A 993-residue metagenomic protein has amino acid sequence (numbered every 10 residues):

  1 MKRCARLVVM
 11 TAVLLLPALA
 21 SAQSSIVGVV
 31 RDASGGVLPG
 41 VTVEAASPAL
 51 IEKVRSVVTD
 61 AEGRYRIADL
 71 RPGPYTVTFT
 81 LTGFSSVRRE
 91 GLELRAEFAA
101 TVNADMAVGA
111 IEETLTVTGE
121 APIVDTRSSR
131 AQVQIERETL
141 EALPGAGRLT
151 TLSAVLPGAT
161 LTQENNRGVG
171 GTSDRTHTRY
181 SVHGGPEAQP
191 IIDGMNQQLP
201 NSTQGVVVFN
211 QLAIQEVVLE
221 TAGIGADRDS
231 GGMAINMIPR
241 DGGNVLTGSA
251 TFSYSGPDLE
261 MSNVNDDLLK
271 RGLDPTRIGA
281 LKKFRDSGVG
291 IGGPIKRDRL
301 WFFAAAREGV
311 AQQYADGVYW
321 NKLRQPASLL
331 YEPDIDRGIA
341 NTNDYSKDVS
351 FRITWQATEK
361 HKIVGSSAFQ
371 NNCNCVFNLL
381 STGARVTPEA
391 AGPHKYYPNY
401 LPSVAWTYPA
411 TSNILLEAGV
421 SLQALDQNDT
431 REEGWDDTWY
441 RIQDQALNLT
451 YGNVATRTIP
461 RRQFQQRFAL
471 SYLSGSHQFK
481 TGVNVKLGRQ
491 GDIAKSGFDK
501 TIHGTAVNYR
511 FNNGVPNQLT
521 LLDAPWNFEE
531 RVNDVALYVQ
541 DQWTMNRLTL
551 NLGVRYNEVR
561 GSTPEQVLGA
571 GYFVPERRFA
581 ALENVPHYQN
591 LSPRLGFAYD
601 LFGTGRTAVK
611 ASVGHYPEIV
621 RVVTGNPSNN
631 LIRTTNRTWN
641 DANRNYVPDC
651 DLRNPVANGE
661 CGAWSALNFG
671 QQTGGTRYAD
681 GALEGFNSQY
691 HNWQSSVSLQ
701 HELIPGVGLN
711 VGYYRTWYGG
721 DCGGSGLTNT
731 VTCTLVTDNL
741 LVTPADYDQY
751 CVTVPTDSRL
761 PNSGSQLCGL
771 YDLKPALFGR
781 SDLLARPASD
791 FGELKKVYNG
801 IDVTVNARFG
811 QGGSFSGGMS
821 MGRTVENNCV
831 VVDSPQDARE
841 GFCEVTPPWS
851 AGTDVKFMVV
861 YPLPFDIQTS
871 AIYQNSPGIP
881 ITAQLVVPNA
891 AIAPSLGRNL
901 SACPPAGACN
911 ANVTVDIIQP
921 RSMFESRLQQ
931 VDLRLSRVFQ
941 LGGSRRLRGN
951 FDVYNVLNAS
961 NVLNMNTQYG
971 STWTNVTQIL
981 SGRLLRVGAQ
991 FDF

Functional and structural regions predicted by a protein language model:
L7-E136, A142, H183, N196: Periplasm-facing N-terminal accessory domains of Gram-negative outer-membrane beta-barrel systems
G119, R130, R179-T221, P239-K270: Periplasmic plug
E141-Q198, S230-D241: Extracytoplasmic beta-strand/coil segments of soluble accessory domains associated with Gram-negative outer-membrane
T162, E565-S592, G596-S789, S901 (+3 more regions): Solvent-exposed loop/turn elements at secondary-structure boundaries
T247, G279-C375, H394-L422, P593: Transmembrane beta-barrel wall of Gram-negative outer-membrane proteins
Y345, E359-Q540, V574-F579, V754: Replace "related TpsB outer-membrane translocases also match" with "some related outer-membrane beta-barrels such as
V559, N710-S876, P880: Gram-negative outer-membrane beta-barrel transporters
G662-L667, D866-R948: Extracytoplasmic gating/loop element in the C-terminal half of outer-membrane beta-barrel translocons and assembly
